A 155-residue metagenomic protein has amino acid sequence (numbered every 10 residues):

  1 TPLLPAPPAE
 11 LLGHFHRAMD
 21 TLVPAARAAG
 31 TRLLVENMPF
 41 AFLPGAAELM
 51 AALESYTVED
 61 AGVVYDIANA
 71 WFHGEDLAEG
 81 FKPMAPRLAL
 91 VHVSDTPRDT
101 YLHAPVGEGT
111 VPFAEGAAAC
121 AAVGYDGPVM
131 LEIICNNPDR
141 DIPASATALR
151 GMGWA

Functional and structural regions predicted by a protein language model:
T1-V63, F72: Active-site acidic/histidine proton-transfer and metal-coordination neighborhood in alpha/beta enzyme cores
A6-P8, V35, D66, T100-H103 (+1 more regions): A short, structure-level motif marking secondary-structure boundaries and short turns
L12, F42, A46-M50, E54 (+3 more regions): Gly/Pro-rich active-site loop or hairpin
D20-V23, H92, A146, R150: Structural signal for well-ordered, non-membrane alpha-helices
L33-V35, A61-Y65, A89-V93, G127-E132: Hydrophobic faces of well-ordered beta-strands that scaffold small-molecule active sites in alpha/beta enzyme cores
D139-A155: C-terminal helical cap(s) of enzyme catalytic domains, especially alpha/beta-barrels
